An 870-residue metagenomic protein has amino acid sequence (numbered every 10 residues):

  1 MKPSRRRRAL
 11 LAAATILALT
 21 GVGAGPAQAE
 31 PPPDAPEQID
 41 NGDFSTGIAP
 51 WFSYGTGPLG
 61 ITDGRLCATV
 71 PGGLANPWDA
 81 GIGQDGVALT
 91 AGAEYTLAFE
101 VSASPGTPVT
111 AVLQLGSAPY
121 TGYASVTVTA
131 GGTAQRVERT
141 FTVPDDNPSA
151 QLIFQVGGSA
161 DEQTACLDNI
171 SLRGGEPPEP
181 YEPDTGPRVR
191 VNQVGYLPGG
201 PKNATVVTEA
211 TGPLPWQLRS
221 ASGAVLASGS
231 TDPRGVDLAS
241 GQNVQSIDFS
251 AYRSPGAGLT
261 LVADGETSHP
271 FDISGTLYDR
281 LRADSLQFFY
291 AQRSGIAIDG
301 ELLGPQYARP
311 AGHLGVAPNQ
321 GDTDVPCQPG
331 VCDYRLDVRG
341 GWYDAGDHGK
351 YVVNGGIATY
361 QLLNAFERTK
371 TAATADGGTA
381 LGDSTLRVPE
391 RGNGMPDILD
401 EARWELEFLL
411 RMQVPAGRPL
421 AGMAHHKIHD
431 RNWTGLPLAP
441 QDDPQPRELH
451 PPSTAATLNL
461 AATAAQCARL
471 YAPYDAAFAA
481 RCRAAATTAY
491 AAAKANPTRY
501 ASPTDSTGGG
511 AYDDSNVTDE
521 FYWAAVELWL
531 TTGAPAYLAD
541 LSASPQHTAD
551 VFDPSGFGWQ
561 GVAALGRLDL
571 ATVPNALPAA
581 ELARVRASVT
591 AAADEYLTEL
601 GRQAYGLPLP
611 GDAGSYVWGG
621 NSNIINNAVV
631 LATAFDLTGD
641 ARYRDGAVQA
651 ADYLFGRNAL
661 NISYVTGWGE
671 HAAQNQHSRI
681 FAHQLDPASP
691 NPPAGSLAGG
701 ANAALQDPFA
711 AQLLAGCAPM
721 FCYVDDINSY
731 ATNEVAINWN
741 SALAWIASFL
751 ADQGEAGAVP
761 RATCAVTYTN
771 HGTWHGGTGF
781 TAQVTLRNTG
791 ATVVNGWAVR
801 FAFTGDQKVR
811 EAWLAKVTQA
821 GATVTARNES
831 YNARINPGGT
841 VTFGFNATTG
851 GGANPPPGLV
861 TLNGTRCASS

Functional and structural regions predicted by a protein language model:
M1-E30: Secretory targeting and sorting signals
E30-P180, L862: Extracellular and organelle-lumenal recognition/adhesion modules and their flexible linkers in secreted
Q84, S125, A263-S274: Short Trp-Ser/Thr-centered turn/loop motifs at beta-strand boundaries
G122-A130, V225-D237, W813-V817, E829: Solvent-exposed serine/threonine-rich low-complexity stretches and specific carbohydrate-binding patches
T127-Q135, P144-D146, P233-G241, N832-G839: Short proline/glycine- and polar residue-rich coil/turn motifs
P178-R190, S268-P305: Low-complexity, Pro/Ser/Thr- and charge-rich linker/hinge segments at domain boundaries
V194-G265, G275, A291-G356, Y360 (+7 more regions): Aromatic (Trp/Tyr) and acidic
A756-S870: Extracellular low-complexity, O-glycosylation-prone Ser/Thr/Pro/Gly-rich "stalks" and linkers flanking catalytic
